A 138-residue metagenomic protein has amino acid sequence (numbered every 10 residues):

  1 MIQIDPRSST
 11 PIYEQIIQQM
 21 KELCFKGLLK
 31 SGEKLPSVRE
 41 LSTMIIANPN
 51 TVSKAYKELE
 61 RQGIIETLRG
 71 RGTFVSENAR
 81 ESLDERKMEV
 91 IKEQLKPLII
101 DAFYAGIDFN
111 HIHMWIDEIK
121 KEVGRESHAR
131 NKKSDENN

Functional and structural regions predicted by a protein language model:
Q18-G32: Short, amphipathic alpha-helix enriched in basic
L28-L29, E33, R61-G70, S76-N78: Beta-hairpin "wing" of winged helix-turn-helix
K34-I45: A short alpha-helical element within helix-turn-helix/winged-helix DNA-binding domains across DNA-binding proteins
T43, E60-R61: Alpha-helical residues within the helix-turn-helix
R80-A105: Conserved segment of winged-helix/HTH DNA-binding domains
F103-N138: C-terminal regulatory/oligomerization modules of transcriptional regulators
